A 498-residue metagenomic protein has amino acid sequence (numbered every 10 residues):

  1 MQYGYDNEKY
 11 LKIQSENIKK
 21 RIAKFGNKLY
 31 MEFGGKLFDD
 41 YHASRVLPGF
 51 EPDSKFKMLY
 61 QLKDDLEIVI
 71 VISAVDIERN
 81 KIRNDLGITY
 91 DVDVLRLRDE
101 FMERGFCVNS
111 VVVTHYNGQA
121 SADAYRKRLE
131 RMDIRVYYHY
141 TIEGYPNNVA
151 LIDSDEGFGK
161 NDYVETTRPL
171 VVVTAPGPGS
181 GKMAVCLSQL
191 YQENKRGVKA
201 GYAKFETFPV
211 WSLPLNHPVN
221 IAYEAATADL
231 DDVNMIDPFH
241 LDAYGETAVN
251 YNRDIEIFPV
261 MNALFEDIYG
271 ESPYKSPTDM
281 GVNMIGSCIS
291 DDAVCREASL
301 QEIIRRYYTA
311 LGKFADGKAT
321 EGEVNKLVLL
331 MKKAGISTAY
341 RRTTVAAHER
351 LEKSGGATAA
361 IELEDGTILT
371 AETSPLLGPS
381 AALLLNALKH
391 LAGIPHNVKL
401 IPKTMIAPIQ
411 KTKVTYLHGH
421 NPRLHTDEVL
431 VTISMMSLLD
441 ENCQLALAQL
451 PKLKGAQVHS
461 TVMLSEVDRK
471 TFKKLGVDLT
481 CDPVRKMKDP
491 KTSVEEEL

Functional and structural regions predicted by a protein language model:
M1-T174, Q189-L351, G356, L363-D365 (+2 more regions): Flexible phosphate-sensing "switch/lid" loops adjacent to ATP/NTP-binding sites across phosphate-transfer
G177-P178: The conserved Walker
V185: Hydrophobic positions on the alpha1 helix immediately C-terminal to the Walker A/P-loop
G201, T373-P375: Residue-level structural signal for beta-strand termini and adjacent loop
L376-A392: A short, polar/charged loop-to-alpha-helix boundary motif
A392-G393, V414: Flexible, solvent-exposed loop/hinge segments and secondary-structure transition points
